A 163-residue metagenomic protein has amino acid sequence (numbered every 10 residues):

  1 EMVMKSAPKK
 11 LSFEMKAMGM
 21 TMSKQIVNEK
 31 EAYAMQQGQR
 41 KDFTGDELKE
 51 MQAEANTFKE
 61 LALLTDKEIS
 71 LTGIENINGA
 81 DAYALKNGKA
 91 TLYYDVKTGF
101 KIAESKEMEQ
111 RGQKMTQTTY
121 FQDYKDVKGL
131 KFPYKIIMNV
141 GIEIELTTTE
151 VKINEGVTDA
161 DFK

Functional and structural regions predicted by a protein language model:
E1-G38, S70: N-terminal mature ectodomain segment of secretory-pathway/periplasmic proteins
S6, I26-V27, N76, Y94 (+1 more regions): Generic beta-strand structural signal
S6-P8, A17-G19, N78, N87-K89 (+1 more regions): A generic beta-sheet turn/junction motif
P8-K10, D66, A80, K131: Extracytoplasmic
K9-F13, Y33, Q52-A55, D126-G129 (+1 more regions): Short, surface-exposed linear segments at secondary-structure transitions and domain or protein termini
M18-T21, R40-D42, F100-K101, Q110: Short, surface-exposed beta-strand-loop junctions and turns on beta-sheet-rich folds
I26-K89, E109-K114, K163: Flexible, processing/modification-adjacent segments and terminal tails in exported/periplasmic/extracellular proteins
A80-F162: Gly/Pro-enriched, hydrophobic low-complexity segments that function as extracytoplasmic propeptides/linkers
